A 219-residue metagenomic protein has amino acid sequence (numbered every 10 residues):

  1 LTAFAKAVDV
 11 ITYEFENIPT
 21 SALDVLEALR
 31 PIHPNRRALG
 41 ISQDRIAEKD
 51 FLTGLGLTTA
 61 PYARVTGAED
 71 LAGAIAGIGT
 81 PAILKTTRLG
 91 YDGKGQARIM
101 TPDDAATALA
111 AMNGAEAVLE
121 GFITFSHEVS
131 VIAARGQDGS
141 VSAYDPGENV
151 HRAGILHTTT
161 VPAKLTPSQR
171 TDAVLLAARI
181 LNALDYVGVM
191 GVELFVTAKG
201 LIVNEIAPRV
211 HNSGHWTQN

Functional and structural regions predicted by a protein language model:
L1-D50, G54, E69: ATP-binding N-terminal substructure of ATP-dependent carboxylate-amine bond-forming enzymes
I11, V131, E193: Residue-level signature of catalytic and energy-coupling elements of molecular machines, predominantly ATP/GTP-dependent
Y13, L84, E120, V192 (+1 more regions): Active-site flanking residues adjacent to catalytic metal/cofactor-binding acidic residues
E16-I18, R88-L89, A134, R209: Short glycine-rich anion-binding loops that position phosphate/pyrophosphate groups of nucleotides and phosphorylated
L23-L26, A133, Q218: Short amphipathic alpha-helical segments
I41-A183: Active-site nucleotide/adenylate-binding loops and adjacent lid/helix of ATP-dependent enzymes
G154-H157, S213-N219: A short, polar/charged loop-to-alpha-helix boundary motif
D185-H215: Conserved metal-phosphate-binding beta-hairpin within the catalytic cores of diverse ATP-dependent phosphoryl-transfer
